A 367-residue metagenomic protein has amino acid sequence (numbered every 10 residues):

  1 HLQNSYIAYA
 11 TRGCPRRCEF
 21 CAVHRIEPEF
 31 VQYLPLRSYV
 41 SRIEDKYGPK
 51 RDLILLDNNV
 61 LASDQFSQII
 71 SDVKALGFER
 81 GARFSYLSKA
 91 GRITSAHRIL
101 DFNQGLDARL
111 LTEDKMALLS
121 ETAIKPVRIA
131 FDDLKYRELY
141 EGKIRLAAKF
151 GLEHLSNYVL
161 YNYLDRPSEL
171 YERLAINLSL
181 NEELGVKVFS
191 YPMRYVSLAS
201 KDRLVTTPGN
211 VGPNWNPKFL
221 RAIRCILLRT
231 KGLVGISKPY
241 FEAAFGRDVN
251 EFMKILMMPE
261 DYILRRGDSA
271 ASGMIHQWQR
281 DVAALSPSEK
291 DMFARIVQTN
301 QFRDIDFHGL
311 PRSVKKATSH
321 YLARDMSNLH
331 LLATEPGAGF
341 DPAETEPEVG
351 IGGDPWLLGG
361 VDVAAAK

Functional and structural regions predicted by a protein language model:
L2-S41: Canonical Radical SAM [4Fe-4S] cluster-binding loop centered on the CxxxCxxC motif and its immediate flanking residues
G13, Y33-R37, S67, R137 (+2 more regions): Non-membrane alpha-helical structural segments and their capping/turn regions in soluble enzymes
R17, E27-F30, A62-D64, L164-P167 (+1 more regions): Short catalytic/ligand-binding loop motif for oxyanion handling, primarily in non-cytosolic enzymes, centered on
C21, Y33, F66-Q68, K201-T206: Short aromatic-enriched loop/helix-cap "lid" or pocket-rim segments at secondary-structure transitions that line
S41-S156, Y161-Y163: Conserved SAM/AdoMet-binding glycine-rich loop
L118-A283: A structural motif corresponding to the C-terminal lobe/cap of the Radical SAM core domain
W215-K367: Radical SAM enzyme core and accessory elements
